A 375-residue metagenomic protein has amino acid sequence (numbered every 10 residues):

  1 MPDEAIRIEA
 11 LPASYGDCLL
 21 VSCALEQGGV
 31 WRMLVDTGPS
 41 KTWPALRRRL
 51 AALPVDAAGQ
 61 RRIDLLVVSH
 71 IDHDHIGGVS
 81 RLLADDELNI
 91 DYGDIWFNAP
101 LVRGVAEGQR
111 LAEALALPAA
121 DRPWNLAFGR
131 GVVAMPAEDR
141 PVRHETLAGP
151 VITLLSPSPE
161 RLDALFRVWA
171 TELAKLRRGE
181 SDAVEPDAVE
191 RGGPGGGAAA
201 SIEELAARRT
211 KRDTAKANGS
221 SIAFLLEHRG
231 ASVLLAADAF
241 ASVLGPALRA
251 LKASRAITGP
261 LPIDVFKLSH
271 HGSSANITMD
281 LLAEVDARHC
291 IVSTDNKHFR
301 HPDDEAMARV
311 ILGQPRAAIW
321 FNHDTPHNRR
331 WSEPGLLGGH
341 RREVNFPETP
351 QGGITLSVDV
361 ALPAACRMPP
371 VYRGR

Functional and structural regions predicted by a protein language model:
P2-I6, L83-S232, P315-A318, N322-R375: Flexible, acidic/histidine-containing loops and adjacent segments that form or flank the divalent-metal
P2-R61, K216-S242: Conserved beta-strand hairpin/beta-sheet module of binuclear metal-dependent hydrolase folds, prominently
Y15, K41, I71-G77, V102-G104 (+5 more regions): Active-site environment of divalent metal-dependent phosphoester hydrolases
L19-V21, V79-D85, L281, M307-A308: Histidine-anchored nucleotide/phosphate-binding helix
C23-L25, L50-P54, L83-E87, L115 (+3 more regions): Active-site catalytic pocket residues across diverse enzymes, especially alpha/beta-hydrolases
Q27-W31, P44-I95, S254-S273, E284-R288: Active-site metal-binding motif and surrounding structural segment of the metallo-beta-lactamase
F224-N276: Long, well-ordered mid-to-C-terminal structural blocks that present hydrophobic/aromatic surfaces
A253-H340: Long, structured stretches of catalytic cores involved in phosphate-ester chemistry, encompassing
